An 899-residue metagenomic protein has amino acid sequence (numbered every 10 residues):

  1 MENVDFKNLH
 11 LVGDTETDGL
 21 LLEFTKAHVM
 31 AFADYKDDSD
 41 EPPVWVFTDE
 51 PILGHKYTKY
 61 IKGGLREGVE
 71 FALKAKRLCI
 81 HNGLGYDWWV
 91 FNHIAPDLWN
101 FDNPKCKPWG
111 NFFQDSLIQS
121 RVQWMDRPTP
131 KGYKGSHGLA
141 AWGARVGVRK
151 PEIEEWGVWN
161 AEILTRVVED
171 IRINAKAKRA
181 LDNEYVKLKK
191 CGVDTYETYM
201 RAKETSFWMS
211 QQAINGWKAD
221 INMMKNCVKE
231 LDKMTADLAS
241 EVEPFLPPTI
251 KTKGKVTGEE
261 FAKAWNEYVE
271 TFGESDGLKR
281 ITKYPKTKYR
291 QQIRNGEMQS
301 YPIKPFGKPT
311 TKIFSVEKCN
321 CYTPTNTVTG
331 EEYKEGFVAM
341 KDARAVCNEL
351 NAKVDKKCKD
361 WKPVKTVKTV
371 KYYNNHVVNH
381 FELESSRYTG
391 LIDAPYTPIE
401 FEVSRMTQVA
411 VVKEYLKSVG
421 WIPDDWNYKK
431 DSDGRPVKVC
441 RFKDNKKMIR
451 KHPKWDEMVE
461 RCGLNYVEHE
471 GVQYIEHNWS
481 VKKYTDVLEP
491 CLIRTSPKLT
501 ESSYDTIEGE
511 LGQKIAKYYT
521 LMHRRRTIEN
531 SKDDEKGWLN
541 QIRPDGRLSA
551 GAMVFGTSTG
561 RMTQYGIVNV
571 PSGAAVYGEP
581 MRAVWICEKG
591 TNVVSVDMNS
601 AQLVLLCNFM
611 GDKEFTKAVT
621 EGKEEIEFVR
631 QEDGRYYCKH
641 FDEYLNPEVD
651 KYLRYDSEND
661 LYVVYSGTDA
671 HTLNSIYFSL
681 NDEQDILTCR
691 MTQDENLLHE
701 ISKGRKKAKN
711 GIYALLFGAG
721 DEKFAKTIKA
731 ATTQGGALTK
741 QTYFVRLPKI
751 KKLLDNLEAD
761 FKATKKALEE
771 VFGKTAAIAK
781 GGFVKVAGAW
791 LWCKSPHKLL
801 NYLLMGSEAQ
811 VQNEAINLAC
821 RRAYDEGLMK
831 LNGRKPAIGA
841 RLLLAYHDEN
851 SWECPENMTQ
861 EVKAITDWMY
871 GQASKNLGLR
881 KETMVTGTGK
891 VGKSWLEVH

Functional and structural regions predicted by a protein language model:
M1-E16, F24, V167-Y577, G590-N592 (+6 more regions): Conserved "right-hand" nucleotidyltransferase catalytic core of DNA-directed polymerases
L21, D38-R66, E70-K189, Y199-M209 (+1 more regions): Active-site-proximal helix-loop-helix substrate-binding element of RNase H-like nuclease domains
M30, L84-N100, R121-W124, V412-G420 (+2 more regions): Short active-site loop/helix that positions an aromatic residue
D115, T205, M223, T407-A410 (+4 more regions): Short Gly/Ser/Thr- and Asp/Glu-enriched loop/turn motifs at secondary-structure junctions
S210, T327, A339, S549-A550 (+6 more regions): Conserved catalytic core of nucleic-acid polymerases
V228-K263, F272-D276, Y743-K766, N857-H899: Polymerase palm active-site segment centered on the conserved acidic dipeptide of motif C
G551-N696: Function-dense linear segments that define catalytic or interfacial modules in macromolecule-processing proteins
S851-P855: Short hydrophobic/aromatic beta-strand micro-patches that form the beta-sheet surface supporting nucleotide- or nucleic
